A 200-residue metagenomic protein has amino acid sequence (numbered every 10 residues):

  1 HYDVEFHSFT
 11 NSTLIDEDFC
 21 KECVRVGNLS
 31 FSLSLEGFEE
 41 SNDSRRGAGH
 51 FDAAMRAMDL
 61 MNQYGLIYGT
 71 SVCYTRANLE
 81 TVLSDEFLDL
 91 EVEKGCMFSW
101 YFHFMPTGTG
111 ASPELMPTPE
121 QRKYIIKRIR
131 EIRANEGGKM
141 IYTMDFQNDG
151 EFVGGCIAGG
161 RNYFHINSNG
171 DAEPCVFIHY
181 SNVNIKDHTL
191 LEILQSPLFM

Functional and structural regions predicted by a protein language model:
H1-F102: Radical SAM/AdoMet-radical enzyme domain recognition
V4, H50-M55, Y68-N78, T107-Y142: Short acidic, glycine/proline-enriched helix-loop-strand junctions
F9, L35, C175, V183-N184: Active-site-adjacent beta-strand anchor residues
A77-L79, F98-P119, Y142-G155, H179-N182: Flexible glycine/acidic-rich beta-alpha junction loops that bind and position SAM and/or redox cofactors in anaerobic
E93, I166-N167: Short, acidic, Ser/Thr-enriched surface-loop or helix-capping motifs
E120-E151, V176-M200: C-terminal accessory region of radical SAM enzymes
I157-R161: Short, small/polar residue-rich loop motifs at catalytic or cofactor-binding pockets
